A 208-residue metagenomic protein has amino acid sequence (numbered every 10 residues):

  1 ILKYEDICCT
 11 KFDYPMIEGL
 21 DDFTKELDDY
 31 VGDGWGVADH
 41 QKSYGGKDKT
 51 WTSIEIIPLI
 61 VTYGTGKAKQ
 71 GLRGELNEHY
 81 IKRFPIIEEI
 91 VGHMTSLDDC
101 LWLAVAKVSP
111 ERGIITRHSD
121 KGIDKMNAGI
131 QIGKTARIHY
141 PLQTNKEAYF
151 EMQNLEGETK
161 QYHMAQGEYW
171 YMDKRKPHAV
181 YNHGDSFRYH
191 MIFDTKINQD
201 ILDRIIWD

Functional and structural regions predicted by a protein language model:
I1-L97: Non-heme Fe(II)/2-oxoglutarate
H93, L97-D120: A short glycine-rich, His/Asp/Glu-containing loop-to-beta-strand
C100, R117-I138: A short beta-loop-beta micro-motif enriched in histidine and acidic residues
K107-V108, A128-A148: Short, conserved beta-strand element in jelly-roll/cupin
P110-E111, G122, N145-E147, E156-G157 (+3 more regions): Short, solvent-exposed loop/turn segments at secondary-structure junctions
R117-H118, A148-F150, K160, M172-G184 (+1 more regions): Short beta-strand His + acidic residue motifs that chelate non-heme Fe in jelly-roll/DSBH and cupin folds
A136-P141, Y169-Y171, D185-D203: A short hydrophobic beta-strand segment most commonly corresponding to one strand of the jelly-roll/cupin
P141-A165: A short beta-strand-loop-beta hairpin characteristic of the jelly-roll/cupin
